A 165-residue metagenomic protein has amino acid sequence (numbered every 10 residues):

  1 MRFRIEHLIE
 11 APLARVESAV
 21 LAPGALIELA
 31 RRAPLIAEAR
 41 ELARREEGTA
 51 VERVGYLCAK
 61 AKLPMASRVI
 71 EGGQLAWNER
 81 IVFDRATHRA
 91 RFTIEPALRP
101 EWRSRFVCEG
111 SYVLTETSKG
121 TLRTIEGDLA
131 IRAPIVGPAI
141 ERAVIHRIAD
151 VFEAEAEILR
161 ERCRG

Functional and structural regions predicted by a protein language model:
M1, G73-L75, F106: Residue-level preference for beta-strand/loop junctions
M1-M65: Hydrophobic ligand-binding cavity/cleft-lining segments
I9-A11, R85-T87, E116-S118: A generic beta-sheet turn/junction motif
R31-A33, A97, E141, R164: Sparse recognition of residues in long alpha-helices and their boundaries
R40-P96: Glycine-rich portal/gate segments that line the openings of hydrophobic small-molecule binding cavities
L42-E46, V107, V151-E155: Alpha-helix boundary/capping detector
V51-R53, W77-V82, R91-H146: Beta-strand/loop substructures that line and gate deep hydrophobic ligand-binding cavities in soluble
D84-A86, G137-G165: A conserved amphipathic terminal alpha-helix motif
